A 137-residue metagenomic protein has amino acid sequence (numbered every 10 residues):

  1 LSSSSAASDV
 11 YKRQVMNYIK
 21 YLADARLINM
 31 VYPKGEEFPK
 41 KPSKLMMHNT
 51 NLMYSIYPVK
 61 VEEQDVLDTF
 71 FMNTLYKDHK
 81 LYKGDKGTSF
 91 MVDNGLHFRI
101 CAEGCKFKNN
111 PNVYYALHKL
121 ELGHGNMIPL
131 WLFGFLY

Functional and structural regions predicted by a protein language model:
S4-G87: Accessory nucleic acid-recognition modules appended to NTPase machines
A7, N94, N110-N112: Short, well-ordered alpha-helix to beta-strand connector turns
Q14, Y21-D24, D93, L117-H118 (+1 more regions): Generic signature of intrinsically disordered, low-complexity segments enriched in small/polar residues
F71, L75, T88-G104: Conserved catalytic cores of phosphodiester-cleaving nucleases, focusing on short active-site segments
K83-M91, L130-Y137: A short, terminal or domain-edge coil/loop segment
I100-Y137: Long, low-complexity, charge-rich intrinsically disordered regions
